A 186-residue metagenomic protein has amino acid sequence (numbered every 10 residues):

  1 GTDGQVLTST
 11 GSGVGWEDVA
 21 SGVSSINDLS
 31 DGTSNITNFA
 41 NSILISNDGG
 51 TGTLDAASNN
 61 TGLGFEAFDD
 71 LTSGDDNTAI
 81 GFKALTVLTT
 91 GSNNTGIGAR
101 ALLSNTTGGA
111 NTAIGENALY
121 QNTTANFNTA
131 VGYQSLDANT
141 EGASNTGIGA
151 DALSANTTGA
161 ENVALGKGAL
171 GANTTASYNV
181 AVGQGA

Functional and structural regions predicted by a protein language model:
G1-T2: Disulfide-braced loops of extracellular cysteine-rich modules
T8, G22-A186: Glycine- and small/polar-enriched repetitive beta-structure motifs of secreted/surface proteins
V19: Noncatalytic, basic helical substrate-engagement surface that gates or grips nucleic-acid strands
